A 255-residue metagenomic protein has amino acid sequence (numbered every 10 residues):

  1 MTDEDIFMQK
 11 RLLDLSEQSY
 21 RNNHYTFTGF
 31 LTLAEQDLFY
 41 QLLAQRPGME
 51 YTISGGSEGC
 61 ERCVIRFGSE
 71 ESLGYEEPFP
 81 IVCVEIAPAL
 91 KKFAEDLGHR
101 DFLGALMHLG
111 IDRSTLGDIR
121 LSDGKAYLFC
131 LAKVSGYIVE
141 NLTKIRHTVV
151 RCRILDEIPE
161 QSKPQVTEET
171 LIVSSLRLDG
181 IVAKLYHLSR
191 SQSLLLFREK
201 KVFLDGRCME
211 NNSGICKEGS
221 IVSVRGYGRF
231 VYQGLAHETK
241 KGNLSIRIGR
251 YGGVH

Functional and structural regions predicted by a protein language model:
M1-G180, L185, I215, I221 (+1 more regions): Ferredoxin-like alpha/beta domains used as RNA- or RNAP-binding modules
L196-F197, C216: Short, well-ordered loop/turn sites that connect or cap secondary structure elements
K200, S220: Glycine-centered, phosphate/nucleic-acid-interacting loop/turn motifs that mediate DNA/RNA or nucleotide
G206-E210: Short alpha-helix capping/helix-loop boundary micro-motifs
